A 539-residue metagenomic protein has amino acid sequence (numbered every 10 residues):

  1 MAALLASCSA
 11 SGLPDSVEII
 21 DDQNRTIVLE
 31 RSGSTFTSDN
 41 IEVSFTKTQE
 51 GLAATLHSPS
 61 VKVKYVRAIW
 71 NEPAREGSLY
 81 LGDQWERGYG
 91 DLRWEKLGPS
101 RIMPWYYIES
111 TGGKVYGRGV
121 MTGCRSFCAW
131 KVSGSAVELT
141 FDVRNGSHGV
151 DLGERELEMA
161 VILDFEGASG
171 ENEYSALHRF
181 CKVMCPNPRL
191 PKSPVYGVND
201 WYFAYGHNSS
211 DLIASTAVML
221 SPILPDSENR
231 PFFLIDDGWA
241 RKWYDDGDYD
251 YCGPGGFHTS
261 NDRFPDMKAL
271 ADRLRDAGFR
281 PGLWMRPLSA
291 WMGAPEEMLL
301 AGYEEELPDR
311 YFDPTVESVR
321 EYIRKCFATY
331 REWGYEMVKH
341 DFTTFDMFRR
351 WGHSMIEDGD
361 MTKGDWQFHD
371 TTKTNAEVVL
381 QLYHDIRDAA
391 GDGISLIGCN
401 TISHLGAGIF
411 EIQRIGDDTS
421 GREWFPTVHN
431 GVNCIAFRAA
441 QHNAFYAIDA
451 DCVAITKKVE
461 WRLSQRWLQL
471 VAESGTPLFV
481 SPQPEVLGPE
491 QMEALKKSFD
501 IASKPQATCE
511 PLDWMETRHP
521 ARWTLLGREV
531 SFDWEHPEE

Functional and structural regions predicted by a protein language model:
M1-S16: Bacterial Sec-dependent signal peptides at the C-terminal "C-region" and cleavage site
A2, L81-Q84, S227-D237, T427-V428 (+1 more regions): A generic structural motif
A10, A54, V198-A204, W239 (+6 more regions): Tryptophan-centric aromatic hotspots in well-structured domains and transmembrane helices
G12-P231, M337: Carbohydrate-recognition beta-sandwich/jelly-roll modules in extracellular/periplasmic carbohydrate-active proteins
Y106, N229-K457, Q491: Aromatic- and carboxylate-enriched substrate-binding clefts and catalytic-loop regions of carbohydrate-active enzymes
L152-A160, N199, S209, T371-E539: Active-site-proximal substrate-binding groove within the catalytic cores of carbohydrate-active enzymes
S209-I223, E317-R331, S464-Q465: Short, acidic/polar
